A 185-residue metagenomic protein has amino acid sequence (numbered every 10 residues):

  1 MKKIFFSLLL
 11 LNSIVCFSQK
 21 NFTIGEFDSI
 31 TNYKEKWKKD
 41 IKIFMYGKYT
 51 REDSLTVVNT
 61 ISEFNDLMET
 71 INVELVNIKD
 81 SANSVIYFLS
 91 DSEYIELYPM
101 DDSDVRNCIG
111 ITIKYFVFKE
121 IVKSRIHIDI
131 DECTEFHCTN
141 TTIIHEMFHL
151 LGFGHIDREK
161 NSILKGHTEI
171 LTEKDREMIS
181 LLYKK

Functional and structural regions predicted by a protein language model:
K3-S18: Sec-dependent N-terminal signal peptides
Q19-W37: Compositionally biased P/S/T/G-rich terminal and signal peptide-adjacent segments that lie outside catalytic cores
N32-T56: Fold-level signature of zinc-dependent metallopeptidase catalytic domains
K36-F44, E120-E132, N161-L164: Short, conserved helix/loop micro-motifs enriched in His/Cys and acidic residues
K48, S90-D91, T168-E169: Residues that form or immediately flank small-molecule/cofactor binding pockets and catalytic motifs
R51-E146, L150, D157: Metzincin-family zinc-dependent endopeptidase catalytic domain
F153-K165: Short conserved catalytic/interaction loops centered on acidic-Pro-aromatic/His motifs
I163-K185: Post-HExxH zinc-binding segment in Zn-dependent metallohydrolases
